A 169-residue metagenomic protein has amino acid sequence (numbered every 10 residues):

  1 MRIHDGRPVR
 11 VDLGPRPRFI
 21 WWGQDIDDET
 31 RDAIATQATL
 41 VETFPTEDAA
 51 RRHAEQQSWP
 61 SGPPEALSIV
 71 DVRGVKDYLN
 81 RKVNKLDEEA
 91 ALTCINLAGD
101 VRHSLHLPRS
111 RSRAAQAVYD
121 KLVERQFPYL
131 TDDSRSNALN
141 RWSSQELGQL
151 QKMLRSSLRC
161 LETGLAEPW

Functional and structural regions predicted by a protein language model:
M1, V9, L67-R73, T93 (+3 more regions): Residue-level marker of intrinsically disordered, low-complexity segments enriched for small/polar residues
M1-G62: Short N-terminal edge-element motif at the start of the domain
R16-P17, T39, R73, A114 (+1 more regions): Alpha-helical structural elements
D27-D28, A50, N84, R125 (+1 more regions): A generic structural signal for solvent-exposed, polar alpha-helical segments
A38, E55, K76-V83, R135-E146: Charged, low-complexity surface segments at secondary-structure and domain boundaries
T43-F44, A50, A54, L79 (+2 more regions): Extended hydrophobic/Leu-rich segments
R52-A91: ADP-ribosyltransferase catalytic core
E89-W169: A eukaryote-biased signal for long
